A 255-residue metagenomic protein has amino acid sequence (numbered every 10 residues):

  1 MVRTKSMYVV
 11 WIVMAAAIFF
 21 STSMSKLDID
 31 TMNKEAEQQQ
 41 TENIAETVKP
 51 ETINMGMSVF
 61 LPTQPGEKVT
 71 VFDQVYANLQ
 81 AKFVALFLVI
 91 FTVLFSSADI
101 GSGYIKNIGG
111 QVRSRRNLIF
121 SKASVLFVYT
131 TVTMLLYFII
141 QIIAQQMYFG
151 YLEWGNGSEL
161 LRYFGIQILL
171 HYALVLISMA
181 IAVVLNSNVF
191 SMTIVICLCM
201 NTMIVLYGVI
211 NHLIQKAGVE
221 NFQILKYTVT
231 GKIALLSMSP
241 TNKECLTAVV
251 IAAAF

Functional and structural regions predicted by a protein language model:
M1-K5, R113-S114, N186-N188: Short loop-to-helix capping motifs
M1-V2, I108, A234-S237: A short amphipathic helical element positioned immediately N-terminal to and/or at the very start of a transmembrane
S6-M7, I105: Generic structural signal for secondary-structure transition and capping sites
M7, W11-F95, I119-V189, V195 (+3 more regions): Secretory targeting signals
T92-R115, A123: Transmembrane helix boundary and interhelical loop/hinge segments in multi-pass membrane proteins
I108, I181, Q223: Short, flexible active-site loop motifs that bind/organize anionic cofactors or intermediates
Y207-K232: Juxtamembrane non-transmembrane "cap" segments at the membrane-aqueous interface of multi-pass membrane proteins
L225-T230, V249-F255: Small-residue-rich transmembrane alpha-helices that serve as helix-helix interface/gating elements in multipass
